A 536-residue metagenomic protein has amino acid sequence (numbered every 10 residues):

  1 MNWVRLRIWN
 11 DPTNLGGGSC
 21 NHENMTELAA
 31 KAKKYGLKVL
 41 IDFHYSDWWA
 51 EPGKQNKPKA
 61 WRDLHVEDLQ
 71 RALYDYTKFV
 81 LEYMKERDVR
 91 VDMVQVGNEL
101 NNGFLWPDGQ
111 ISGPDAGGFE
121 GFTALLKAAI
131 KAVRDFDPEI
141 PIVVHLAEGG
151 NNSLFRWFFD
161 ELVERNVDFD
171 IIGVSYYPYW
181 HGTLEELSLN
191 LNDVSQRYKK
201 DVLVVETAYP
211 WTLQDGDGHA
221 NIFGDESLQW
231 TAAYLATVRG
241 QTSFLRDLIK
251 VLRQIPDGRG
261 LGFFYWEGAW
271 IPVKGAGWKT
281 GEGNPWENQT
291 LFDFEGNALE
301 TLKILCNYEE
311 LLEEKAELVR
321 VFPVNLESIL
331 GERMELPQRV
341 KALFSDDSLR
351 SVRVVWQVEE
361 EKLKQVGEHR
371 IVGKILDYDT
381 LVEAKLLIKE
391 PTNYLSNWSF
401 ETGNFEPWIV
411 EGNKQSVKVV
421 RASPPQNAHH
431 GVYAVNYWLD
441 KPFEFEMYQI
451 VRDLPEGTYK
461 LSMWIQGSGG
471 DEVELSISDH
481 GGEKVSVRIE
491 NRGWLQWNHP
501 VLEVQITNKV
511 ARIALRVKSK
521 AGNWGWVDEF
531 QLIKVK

Functional and structural regions predicted by a protein language model:
H22-E23, E51-V163, V167-F169, G182-L191 (+2 more regions): Active-site cleft segment of glycoside hydrolase catalytic domains centered on the general acid/base Glu
I41, F400, F445-D471, P500-V504 (+1 more regions): Extra-cytoplasmic beta-strand recognition segments
D137-P141, N152-W157, E161-W230, T237-T242 (+2 more regions): Glycoside hydrolase catalytic-domain groove-lining segments
D193, T212-D247, V251-R259, F264-E317: Aromatic-rich peripheral "rim/lid" segments of glycoside hydrolase catalytic domains that contact and position glycan
K315-S348: Solvent-exposed, low-complexity, repeat-rich "mucin-like" stalks and linkers
D346-I388: Serine/threonine-rich, repeat-prone extracellular segments and beta-strand-based repeat modules of secreted/surface
S399-A434: Extracellular glycan-recognition surfaces and repeat-rich motifs
H480-V510, K520-G522: Extracellular carbohydrate recognition and processing domains and analogous Trp-centered ligand-binding platforms
